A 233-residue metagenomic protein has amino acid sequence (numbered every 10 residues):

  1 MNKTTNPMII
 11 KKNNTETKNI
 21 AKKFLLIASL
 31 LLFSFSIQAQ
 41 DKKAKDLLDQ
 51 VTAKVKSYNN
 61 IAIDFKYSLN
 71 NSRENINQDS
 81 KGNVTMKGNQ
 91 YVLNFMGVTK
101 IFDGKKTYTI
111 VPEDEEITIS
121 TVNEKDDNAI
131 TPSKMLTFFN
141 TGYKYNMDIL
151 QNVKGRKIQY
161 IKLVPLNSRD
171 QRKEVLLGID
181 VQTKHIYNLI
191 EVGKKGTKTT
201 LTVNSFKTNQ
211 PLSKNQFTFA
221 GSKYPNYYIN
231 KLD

Functional and structural regions predicted by a protein language model:
M1-A21: N-terminal secretory signal peptides that target proteins for export/translocation
K22-I27: Sec-dependent signal peptide recognition, specifically the positively charged N-region followed immediately by
L31, F35-I76, N89, Y228-D233: N-terminal leader/targeting segments and the immediate start of mature chains
I61-Y67, S80-V84, Y91-L93, K173: One face of beta-strands
K81-I130, T199-T200: An acidic-aromatic
V122-K157: Flexible, surface-exposed loop/linker segments and immediately adjacent secondary-structure boundaries
Y143-P225, I229-L232: Gly/Pro-enriched, hydrophobic low-complexity segments that function as extracytoplasmic propeptides/linkers
